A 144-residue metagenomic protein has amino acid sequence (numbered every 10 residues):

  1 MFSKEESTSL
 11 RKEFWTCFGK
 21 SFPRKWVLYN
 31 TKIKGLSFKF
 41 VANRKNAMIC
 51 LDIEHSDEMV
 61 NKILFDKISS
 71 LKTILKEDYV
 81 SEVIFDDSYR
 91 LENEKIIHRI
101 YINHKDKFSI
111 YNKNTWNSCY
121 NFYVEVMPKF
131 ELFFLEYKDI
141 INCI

Functional and structural regions predicted by a protein language model:
M1-I144: Charged, terminal alpha-helix-loop-beta segments that serve as non-catalytic nucleic-acid engagement and/or assembly
